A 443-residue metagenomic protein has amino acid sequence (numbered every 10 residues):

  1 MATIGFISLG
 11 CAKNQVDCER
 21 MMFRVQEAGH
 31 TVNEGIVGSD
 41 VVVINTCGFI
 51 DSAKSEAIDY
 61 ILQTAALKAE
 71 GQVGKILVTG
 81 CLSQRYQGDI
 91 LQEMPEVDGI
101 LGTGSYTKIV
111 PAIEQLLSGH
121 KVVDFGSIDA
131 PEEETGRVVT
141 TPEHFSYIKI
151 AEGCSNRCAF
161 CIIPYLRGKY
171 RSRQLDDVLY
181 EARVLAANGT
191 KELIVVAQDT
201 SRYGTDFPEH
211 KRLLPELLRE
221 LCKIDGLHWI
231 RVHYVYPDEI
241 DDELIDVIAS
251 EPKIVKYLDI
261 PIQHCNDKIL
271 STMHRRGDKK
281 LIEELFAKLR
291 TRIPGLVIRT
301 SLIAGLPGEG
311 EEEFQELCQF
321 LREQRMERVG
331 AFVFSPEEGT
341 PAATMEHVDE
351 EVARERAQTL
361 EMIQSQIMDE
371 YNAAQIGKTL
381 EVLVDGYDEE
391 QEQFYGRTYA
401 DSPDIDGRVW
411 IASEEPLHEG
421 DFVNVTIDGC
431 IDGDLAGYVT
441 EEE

Functional and structural regions predicted by a protein language model:
M1-Y203, E243, I254, L258 (+5 more regions): Proteins enriched for Cys/Gly/acidic motifs involved in redox and nucleic-acid/cofactor modification
I4, V41-V42, S146, L193 (+7 more regions): Conserved beta-strand core positions
I7, V196-Q198, H233-V235, P261-Q263 (+6 more regions): Generic beta-strand/beta-sheet core signal
I76-G80, R85, I90, A187-E312 (+1 more regions): Conserved SAM/AdoMet-binding glycine-rich loop
C158, V178, V195, V232 (+7 more regions): Conserved, mostly hydrophobic/aromatic
L244-I245, L317, I411-A412: Short beta-alpha junctions and helix-cap segments that line functional grooves
K256-Y257, L270-S271, I282, P294-V297 (+8 more regions): Extended hydrophobic-aromatic, low-complexity segments
P336, T344-E443: Terminal RNA-binding accessory module
